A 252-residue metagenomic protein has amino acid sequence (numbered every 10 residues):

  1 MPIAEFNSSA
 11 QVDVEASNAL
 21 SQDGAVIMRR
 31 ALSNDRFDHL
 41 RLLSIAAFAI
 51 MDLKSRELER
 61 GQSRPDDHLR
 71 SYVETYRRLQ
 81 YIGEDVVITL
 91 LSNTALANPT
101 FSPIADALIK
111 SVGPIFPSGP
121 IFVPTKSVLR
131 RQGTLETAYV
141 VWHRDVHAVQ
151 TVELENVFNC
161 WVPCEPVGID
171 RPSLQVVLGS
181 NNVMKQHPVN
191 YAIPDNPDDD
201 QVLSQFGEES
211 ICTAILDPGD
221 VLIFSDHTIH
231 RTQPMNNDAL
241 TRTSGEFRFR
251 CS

Functional and structural regions predicted by a protein language model:
M1-Q22, R29-W142: Non-heme Fe(II)-dependent double-stranded beta-helix
P2-N7, I50, N181-N182, P188-Y191 (+2 more regions): Non-heme Fe(II)/2-oxoglutarate
A25, E155-N159, R171, I211-T213 (+1 more regions): Extracellular structured ligand-interaction cores
P117, D145-V157, E209, L216 (+1 more regions): A short beta-loop-beta micro-motif enriched in histidine and acidic residues
V128, R144-V146, V162-P166, L178: Short, structured patches in soluble enzyme cores that scaffold and shape functional sites
L135-W142, V152-E153, D170-V176, K185-V189 (+1 more regions): A short secondary-structure junction signal
Q150-I169, I215, I223, R248-C251: Short, conserved beta-strand element in jelly-roll/cupin
V167-I229: Double-stranded beta-helix
